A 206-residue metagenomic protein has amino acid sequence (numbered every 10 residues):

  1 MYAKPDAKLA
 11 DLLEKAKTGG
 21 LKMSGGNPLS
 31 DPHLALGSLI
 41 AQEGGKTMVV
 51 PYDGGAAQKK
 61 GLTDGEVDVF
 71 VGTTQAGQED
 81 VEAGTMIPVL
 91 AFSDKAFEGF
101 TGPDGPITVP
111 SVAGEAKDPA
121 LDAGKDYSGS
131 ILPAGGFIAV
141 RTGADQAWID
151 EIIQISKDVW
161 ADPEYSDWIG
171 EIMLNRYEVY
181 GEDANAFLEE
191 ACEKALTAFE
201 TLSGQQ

Functional and structural regions predicted by a protein language model:
M1-A7, L34-Q42, L132-V140: Periplasmic solute-binding protein
M1-S24: A conserved helix-loop-strand patch within extracytoplasmic ligand-binding domains of the periplasmic binding
K4, N27-D31, V50, G54 (+5 more regions): Extracytoplasmic/periplasmic, Sec-exported soluble proteins
D6-L9, G55-A56, T74, L121: Structural motif corresponding to alpha-helix initiation and N-cap regions
K8, V81-E151, I155-W160: C-terminal lobe and pocket-closing loops of periplasmic/extracytoplasmic Venus-flytrap solute-binding proteins
L12-K15, L36, L62, G84 (+4 more regions): Residue-level signal for nonpolar/aromatic packing positions in well-ordered secondary structure
S24-P110: Ligand-binding pocket segment of bilobal, Venus flytrap-like solute-binding proteins
E82-A83, A144-Q206: An extracytoplasmic/periplasmic, membrane-proximal ligand-sensing/linker region
